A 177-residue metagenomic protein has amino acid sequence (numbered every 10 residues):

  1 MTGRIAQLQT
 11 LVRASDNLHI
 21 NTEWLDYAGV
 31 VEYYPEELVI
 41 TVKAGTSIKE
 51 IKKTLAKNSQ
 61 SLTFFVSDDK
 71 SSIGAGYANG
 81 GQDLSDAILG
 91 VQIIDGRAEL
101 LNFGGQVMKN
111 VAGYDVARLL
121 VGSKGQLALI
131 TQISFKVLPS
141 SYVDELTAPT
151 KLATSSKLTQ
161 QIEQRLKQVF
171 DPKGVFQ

Functional and structural regions predicted by a protein language model:
M1-Q177: Noncatalytic alpha-helical scaffold of FAD-dependent oxidoreductases
